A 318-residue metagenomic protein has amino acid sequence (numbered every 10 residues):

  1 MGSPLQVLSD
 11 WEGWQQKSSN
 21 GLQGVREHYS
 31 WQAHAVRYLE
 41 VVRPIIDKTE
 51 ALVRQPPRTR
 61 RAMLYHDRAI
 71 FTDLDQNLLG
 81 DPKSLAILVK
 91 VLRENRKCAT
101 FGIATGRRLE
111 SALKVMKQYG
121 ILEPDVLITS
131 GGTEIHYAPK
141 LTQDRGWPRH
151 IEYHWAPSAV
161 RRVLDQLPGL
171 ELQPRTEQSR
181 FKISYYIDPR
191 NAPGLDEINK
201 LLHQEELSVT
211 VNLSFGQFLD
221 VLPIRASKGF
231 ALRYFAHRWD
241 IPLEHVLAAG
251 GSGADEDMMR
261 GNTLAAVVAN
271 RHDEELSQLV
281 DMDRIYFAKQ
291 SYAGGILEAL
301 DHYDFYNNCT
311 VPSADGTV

Functional and structural regions predicted by a protein language model:
M1-S9, A35-R43, L297-D304: Two-component system phosphotransfer/interaction surface
Q6, G13-H28: A short, well-ordered alpha-helix in the C-terminal region of glycosyltransferases
Q6, W31-R60: C-terminal alpha-helical cap of glycosyltransferases
S19-L22, H34-V41, D283: Pol beta-like nucleotidyltransferase catalytic core
M63-K83, M259: Asp-based phosphoryl-transfer active-site loop
L85, L222, G229-V318: Mg2+-dependent phosphoryl-transfer enzymes with acidic/Ser/Thr/Gly-rich catalytic loops
A86-R175, N270: Active-site phosphate-binding/coordination module
A159-G261: Conserved acidic, metal-coordinating active-site core of Asp-based, Mg2+-dependent phosphoryl-transfer enzymes
